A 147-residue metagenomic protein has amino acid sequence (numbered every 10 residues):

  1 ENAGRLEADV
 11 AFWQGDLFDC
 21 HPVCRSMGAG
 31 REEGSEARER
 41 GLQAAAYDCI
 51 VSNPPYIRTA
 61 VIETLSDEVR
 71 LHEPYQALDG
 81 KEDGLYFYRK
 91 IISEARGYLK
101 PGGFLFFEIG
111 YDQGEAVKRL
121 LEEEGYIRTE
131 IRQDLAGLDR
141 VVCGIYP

Functional and structural regions predicted by a protein language model:
E1-S26, L42-Y146: S-adenosylmethionine
